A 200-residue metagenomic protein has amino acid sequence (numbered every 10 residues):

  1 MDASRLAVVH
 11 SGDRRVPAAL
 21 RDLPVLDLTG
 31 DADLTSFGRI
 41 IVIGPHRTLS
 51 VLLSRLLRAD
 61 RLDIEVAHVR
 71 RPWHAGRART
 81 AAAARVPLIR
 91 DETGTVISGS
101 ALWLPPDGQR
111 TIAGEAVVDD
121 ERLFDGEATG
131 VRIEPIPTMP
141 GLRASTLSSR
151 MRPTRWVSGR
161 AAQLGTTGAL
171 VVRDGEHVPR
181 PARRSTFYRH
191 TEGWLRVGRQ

Functional and structural regions predicted by a protein language model:
D2-S36, I41-R173: Catalytic core of DAGKc-family lipid kinases
I89, A182-R183: Hydrophobic HxD+1 residue recognition
I112, P181-A182: Short, surface-exposed coil-to-beta transition loops
H177, R183-Q200: Extended hydrophobic packing segments that form well-structured cores
